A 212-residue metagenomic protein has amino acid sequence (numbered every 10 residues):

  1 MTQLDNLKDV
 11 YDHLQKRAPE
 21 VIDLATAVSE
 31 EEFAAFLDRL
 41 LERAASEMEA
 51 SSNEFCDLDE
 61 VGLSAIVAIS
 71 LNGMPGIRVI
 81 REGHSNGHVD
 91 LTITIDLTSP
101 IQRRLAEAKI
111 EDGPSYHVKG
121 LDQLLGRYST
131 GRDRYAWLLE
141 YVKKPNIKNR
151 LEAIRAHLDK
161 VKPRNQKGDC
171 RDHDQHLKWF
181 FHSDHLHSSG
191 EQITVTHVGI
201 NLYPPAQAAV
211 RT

Functional and structural regions predicted by a protein language model:
M1-V28: Nuclease-adjacent, charged terminal/linker segments that flank catalytic cores
S29-H84: Acidic-basic catalytic patches of nuclease active cores, encompassing PD-(D/E)XK and other metal-cofactor nuclease
L71-N72, I93-T98, L124-G131: Short, surface-exposed basic-aromatic patches at helix termini and helix-loop junctions that form
G87-V89, I193: Short beta-strand or tight-loop elements that sit immediately N-terminal to catalytic metal-binding acidic residues
T92-L105, E191: Active-site beta-strand-loop-beta-strand hairpin of nuclease catalytic cores that positions key catalytic residues
I95-L97, K109-D112, N201: Short, flexible loop/turn elements at secondary-structure junctions
I110-K162: Catalytic cores of nucleic-acid endonucleases
K143-T212: Domain-level recognition of nuclease-like catalytic cores that cleave nucleotide substrates
